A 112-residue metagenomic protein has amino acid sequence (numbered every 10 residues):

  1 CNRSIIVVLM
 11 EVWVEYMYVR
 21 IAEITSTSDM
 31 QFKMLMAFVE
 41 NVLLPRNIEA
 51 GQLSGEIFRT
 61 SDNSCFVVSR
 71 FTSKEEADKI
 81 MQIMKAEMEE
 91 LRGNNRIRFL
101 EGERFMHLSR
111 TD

Functional and structural regions predicted by a protein language model:
S4-F66, T72-I83, G93-D112: Short S/T/G/P-rich N-terminal loop/turn motif that feeds into the first structured element of a domain
